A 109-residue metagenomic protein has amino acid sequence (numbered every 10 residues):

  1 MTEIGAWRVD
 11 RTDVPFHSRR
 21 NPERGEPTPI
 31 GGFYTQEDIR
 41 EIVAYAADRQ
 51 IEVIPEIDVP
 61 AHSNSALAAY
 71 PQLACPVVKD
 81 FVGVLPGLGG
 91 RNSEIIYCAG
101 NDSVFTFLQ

Functional and structural regions predicted by a protein language model:
M1-Q109: Substrate-binding cleft of carbohydrate-active enzyme catalytic domains
